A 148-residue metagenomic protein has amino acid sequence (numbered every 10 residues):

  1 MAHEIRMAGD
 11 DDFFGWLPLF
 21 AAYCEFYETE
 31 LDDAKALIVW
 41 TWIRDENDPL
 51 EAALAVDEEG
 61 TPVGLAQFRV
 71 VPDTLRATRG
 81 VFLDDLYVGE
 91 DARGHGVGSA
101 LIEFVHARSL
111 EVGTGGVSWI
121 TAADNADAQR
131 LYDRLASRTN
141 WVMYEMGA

Functional and structural regions predicted by a protein language model:
M7-F14, P18-T78, R108, T139 (+1 more regions): Acetyl-CoA-dependent GNAT
A55, G94-S99: Glycine-rich acyl-CoA binding loop
L86-R93: A short, internal acetyl-CoA/4′-phosphopantetheine-binding micro-motif in the GNAT/acyltransferase core
R93, I102-L110: A conserved short alpha-helix in the GNAT/GCN5 acetyltransferase fold that borders and helps form the acetyl-CoA
S99, E103, A123-W141: Conserved active-site alpha-helix within GNAT-family acetyltransferase domains
L110-T121: Conserved GNAT acetyl-CoA-binding A-motif
